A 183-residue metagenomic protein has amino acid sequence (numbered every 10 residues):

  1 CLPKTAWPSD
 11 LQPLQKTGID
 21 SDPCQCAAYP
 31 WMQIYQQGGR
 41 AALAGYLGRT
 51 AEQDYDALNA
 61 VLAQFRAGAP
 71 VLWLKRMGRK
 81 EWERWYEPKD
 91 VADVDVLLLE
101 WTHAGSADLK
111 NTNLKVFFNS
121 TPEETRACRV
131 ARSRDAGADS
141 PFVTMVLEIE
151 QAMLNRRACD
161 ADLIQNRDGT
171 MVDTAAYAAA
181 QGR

Functional and structural regions predicted by a protein language model:
C1, D22, T102, N119 (+1 more regions): Anionic group-transfer/hydrolysis microenvironments
C1-Q12: Glycine-rich phosphate-binding P-loop
K16-W85, V96: Conserved nucleotide-sensing/catalytic segment adjacent to the nucleotide-binding pocket in NTP-handling enzymes
V61-F65, A131-A136: Conserved AAA+ ATPase "sensor/coupling" helix adjacent to the nucleotide-binding pocket
A69-W73, D135-F142: Short, basic, glycine/proline-bearing loop/turn elements
E83-R132: ATP-dependent NMP and nucleoside kinases share a basic, alpha-helical "lid"
L114, F118, A127, A131-D135 (+1 more regions): NTP-dependent small-molecule kinase module
V146-E150: Conserved segment of the helicase C-terminal RecA-like domain
